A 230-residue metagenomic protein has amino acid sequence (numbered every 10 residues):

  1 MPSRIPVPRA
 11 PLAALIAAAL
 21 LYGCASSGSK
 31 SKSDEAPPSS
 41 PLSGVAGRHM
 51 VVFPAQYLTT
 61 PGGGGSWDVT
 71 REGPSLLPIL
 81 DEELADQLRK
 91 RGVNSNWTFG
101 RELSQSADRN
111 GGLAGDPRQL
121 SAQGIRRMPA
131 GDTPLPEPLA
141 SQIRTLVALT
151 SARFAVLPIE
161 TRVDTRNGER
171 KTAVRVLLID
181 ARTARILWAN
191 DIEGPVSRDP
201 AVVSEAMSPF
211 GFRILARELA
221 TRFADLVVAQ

Functional and structural regions predicted by a protein language model:
P2-A13: Bacterial N-terminal signal peptides that target proteins for export
S3-I5, D68, E72, L76 (+3 more regions): A general boundary/transition motif marking the beginning of the first structured unit of a protein
S3-R4, R109, N167-E169: Short secondary-structure transition/capping segments
L21-G23: C-terminal motif of bacterial Sec signal peptides marking the signal peptidase cleavage site
A25-V51, Q56-G62, L135-S151, E160-Q230: C-terminal/domain-edge helix-coil "capping" segments
G64-A155, E218: N-terminal segment of the mature soluble domain
